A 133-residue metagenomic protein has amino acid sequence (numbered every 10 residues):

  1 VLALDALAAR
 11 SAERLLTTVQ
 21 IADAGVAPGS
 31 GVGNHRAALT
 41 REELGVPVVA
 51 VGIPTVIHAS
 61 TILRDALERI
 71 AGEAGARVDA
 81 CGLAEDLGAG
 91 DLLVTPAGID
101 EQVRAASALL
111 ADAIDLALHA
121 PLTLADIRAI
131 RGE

Functional and structural regions predicted by a protein language model:
L4-E133: A structural signal for small-residue-enriched, beta-sheet-centric alpha/beta enzyme cores and oligomeric scaffold folds
